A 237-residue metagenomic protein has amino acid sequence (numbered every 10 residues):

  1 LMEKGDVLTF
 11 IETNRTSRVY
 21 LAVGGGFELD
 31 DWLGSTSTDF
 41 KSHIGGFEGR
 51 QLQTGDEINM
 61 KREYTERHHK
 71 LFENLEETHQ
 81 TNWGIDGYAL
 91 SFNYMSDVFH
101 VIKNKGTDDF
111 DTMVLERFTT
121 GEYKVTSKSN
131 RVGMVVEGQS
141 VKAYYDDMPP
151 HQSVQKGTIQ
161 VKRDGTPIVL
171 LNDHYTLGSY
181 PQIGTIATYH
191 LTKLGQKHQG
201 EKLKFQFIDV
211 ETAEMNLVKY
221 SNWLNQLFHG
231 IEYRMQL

Functional and structural regions predicted by a protein language model:
L1-L237: Conserved "landmark" site that anchors the functional core of diverse proteins
